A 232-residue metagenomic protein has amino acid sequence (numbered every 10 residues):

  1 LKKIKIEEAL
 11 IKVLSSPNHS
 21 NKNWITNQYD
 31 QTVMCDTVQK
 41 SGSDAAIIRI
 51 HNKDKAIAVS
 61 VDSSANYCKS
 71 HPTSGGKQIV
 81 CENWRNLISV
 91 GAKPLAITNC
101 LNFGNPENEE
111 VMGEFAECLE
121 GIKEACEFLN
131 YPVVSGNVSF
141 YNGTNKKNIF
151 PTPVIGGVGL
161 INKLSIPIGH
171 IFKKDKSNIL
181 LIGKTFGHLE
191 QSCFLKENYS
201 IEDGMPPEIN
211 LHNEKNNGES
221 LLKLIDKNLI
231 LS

Functional and structural regions predicted by a protein language model:
L1-S232: Glycine/proline-enriched, intrinsically flexible loops and inter-domain linkers
